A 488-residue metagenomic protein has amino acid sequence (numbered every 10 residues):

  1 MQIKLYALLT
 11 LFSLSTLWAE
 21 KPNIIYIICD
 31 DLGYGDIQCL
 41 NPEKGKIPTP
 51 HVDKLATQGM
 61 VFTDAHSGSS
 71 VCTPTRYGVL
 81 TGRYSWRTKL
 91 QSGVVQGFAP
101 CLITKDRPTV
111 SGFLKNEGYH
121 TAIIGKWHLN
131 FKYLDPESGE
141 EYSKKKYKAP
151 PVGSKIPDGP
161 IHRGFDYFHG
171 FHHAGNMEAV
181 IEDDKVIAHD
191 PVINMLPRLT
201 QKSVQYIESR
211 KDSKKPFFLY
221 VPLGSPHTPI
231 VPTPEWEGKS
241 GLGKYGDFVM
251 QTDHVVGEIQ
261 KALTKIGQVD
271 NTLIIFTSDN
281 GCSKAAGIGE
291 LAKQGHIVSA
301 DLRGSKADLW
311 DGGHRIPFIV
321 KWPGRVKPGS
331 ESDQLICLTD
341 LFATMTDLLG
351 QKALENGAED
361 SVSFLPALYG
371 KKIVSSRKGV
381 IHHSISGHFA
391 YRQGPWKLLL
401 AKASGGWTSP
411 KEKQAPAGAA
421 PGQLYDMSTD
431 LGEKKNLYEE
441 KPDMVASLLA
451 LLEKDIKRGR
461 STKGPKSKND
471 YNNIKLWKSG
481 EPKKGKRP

Functional and structural regions predicted by a protein language model:
Q2-K4, W18-Q423, M427, L431-P488: Formylglycine-dependent sulfatase
K4-L14: Sec-dependent N-terminal signal peptides
